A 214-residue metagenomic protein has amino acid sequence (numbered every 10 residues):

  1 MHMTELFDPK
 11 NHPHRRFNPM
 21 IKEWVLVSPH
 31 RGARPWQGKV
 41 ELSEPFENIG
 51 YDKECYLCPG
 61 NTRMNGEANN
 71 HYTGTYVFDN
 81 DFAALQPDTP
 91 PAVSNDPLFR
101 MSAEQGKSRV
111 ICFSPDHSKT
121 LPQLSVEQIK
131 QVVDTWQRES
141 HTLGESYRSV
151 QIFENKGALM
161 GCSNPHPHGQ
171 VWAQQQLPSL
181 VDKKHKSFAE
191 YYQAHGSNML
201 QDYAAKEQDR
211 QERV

Functional and structural regions predicted by a protein language model:
M1-H166, W172-V214: Active-site microenvironments that recognize anionic phosphate/pyrophosphate groups
